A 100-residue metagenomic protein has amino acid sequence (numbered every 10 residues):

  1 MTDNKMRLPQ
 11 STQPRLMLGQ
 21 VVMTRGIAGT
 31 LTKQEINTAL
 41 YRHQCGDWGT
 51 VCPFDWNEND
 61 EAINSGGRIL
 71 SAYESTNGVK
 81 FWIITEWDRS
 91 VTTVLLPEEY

Functional and structural regions predicted by a protein language model:
M1-D3: Eukaryotic low-complexity, non-globular regulatory regions
M6-S71: Compact soluble domain cores
N64-Y100: Short, compact, well-ordered microdomains
